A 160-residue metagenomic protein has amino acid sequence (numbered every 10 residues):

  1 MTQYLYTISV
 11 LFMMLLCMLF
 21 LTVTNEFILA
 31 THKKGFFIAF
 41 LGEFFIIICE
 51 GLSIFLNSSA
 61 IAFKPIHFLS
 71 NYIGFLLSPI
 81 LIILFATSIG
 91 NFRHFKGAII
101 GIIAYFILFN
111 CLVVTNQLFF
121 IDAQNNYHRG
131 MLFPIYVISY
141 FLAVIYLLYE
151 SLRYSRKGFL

Functional and structural regions predicted by a protein language model:
T2-F12, L108-E150: Extracellular-loop-to-transmembrane junctions of the mid-late helices
Y6-F27, T31-F63, H67-F85, A98-Q117: Hydrophobic alpha-helical transmembrane segments of multi-pass membrane proteins
C17-T22, I83-S88, V137-F159: Alpha-helical transmembrane segments in multipass membrane proteins, preferentially the mid-helix core
F55-A62, G90-R93, V114-D122, L152-F159: Transmembrane helix-loop junctions in multipass membrane proteins, especially transporters and channels
S88-L112, M131-P134, F159-L160: The cytoplasmic-loop to transmembrane-helix boundary for the fourth helix
